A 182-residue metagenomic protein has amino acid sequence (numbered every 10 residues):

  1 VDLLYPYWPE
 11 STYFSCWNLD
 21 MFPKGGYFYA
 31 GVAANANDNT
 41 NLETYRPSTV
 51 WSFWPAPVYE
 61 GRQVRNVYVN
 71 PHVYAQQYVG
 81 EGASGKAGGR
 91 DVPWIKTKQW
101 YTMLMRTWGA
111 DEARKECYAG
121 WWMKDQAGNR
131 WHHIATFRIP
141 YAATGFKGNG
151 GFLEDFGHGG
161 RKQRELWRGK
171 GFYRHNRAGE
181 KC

Functional and structural regions predicted by a protein language model:
V1-V73, R90, K181: Secretory/extracellular carbohydrate-interaction modules and structurally similar beta-sandwich "look-alikes"
L3-Y5, P55, T107-G109, D125 (+1 more regions): Short beta-strand segments enriched in hydrophobic/aromatic residues within well-folded beta-rich domains
P9, Y59, D111-A113, N129 (+1 more regions): Residue-level signal for secondary-structure boundary sites
N35-E43, A110-C117, Q126-R130: Intrinsically disordered, low-complexity coil segments
T44, K96, G145: Extracellular/periplasmic catalytic domains that process cell-envelope and extracellular macromolecules
V67-Y101: Short, aromatic/His-centered strand-loop micro-motif at the edge of beta-sheets
K96-Y118: Localized edge beta-strand/strand-to-loop motifs within extracellular or lumenal beta-rich domains
K115-C182: Aromatic sugar-binding interfaces of carbohydrate-active proteins
